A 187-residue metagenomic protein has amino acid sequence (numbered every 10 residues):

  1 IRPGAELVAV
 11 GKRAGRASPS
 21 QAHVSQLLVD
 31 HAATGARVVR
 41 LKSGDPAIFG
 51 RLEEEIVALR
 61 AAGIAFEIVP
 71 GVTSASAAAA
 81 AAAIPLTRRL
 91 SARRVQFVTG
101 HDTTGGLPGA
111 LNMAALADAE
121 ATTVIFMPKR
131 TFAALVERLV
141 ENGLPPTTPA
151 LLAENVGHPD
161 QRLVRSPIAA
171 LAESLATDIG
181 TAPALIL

Functional and structural regions predicted by a protein language model:
I1-V72, A172-E173, T177: Class I S-adenosyl-L-methionine
A5-G11, G63-E67, L86-Q96, G143-L152: Short hydrophobic/aromatic-enriched beta-strand-loop microsegments
R16, A47, A75, T104 (+1 more regions): Flexible, glycine-rich phosphate/dinucleotide-binding loops and adjacent beta-alpha linkers at cofactor/substrate
A22-H23, A33-V38, R51, E55 (+2 more regions): A contiguous loop/helix-start segment that scaffolds small-molecule binding in enzyme catalytic cores
P46, P70, P85-T87, P149 (+1 more regions): Proline-rich low-complexity regions
E55-Q96, H101: Catalytic cores of RNA-modifying enzymes
